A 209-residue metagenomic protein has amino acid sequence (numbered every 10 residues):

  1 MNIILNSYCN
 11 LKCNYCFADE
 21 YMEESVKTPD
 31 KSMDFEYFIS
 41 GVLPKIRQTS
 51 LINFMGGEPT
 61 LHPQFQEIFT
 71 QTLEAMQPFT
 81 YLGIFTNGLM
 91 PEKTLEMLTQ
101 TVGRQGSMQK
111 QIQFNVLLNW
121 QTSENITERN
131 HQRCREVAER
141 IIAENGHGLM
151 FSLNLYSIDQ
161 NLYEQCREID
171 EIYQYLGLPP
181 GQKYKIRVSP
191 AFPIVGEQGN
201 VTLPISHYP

Functional and structural regions predicted by a protein language model:
M1-D34: Canonical Radical SAM [4Fe-4S] cluster-binding loop centered on the CxxxCxxC motif and its immediate flanking residues
N14, P59-T60: A short, conserved beta-strand element in the Rossmann-like catalytic core that flanks the donor/metal-binding loop
Y15, D19-M22, C166-Y173, I205-Y208: Secreted/processed peptides and extracellular or luminal domains of membrane proteins
M22, L61, P91, V195: Flexible, glycine-rich phosphate/dinucleotide-binding loops and adjacent beta-alpha linkers at cofactor/substrate
E23-S32, N125-R129, L162-E164, E197-S206: Short, flexible/disordered intra-domain loops and linkers
V26, G56-G57: Conserved short-loop catalytic and cofactor-binding motifs
F35-M55, H62-S189: Radical SAM/AdoMet-radical enzyme domain recognition
G181-Y208: Flexible glycine/acidic-rich beta-alpha junction loops that bind and position SAM and/or redox cofactors in anaerobic
